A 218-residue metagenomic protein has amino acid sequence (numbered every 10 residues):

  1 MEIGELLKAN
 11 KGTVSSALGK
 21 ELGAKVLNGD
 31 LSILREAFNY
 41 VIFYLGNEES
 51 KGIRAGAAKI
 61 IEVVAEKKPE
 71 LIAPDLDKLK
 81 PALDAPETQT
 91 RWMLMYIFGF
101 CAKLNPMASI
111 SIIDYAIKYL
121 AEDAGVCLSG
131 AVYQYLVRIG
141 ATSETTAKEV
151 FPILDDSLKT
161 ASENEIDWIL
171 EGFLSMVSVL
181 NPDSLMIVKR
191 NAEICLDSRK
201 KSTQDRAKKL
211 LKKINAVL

Functional and structural regions predicted by a protein language model:
M1-A55, V63, V177, L196-L218: N-terminal alpha-helical scaffold/docking segments in eukaryotic complex subunits
M1-G12, R35-E49, D77-D84, D114-A124 (+2 more regions): HEAT/HEAT-like alpha-solenoid repeats
I3-G19, E49-K59, T88-M95, V126-Y133 (+1 more regions): HEAT-repeat alpha-solenoid elements in large eukaryotic scaffold proteins
K20, A24, N39, K59-I60 (+5 more regions): Residue-level signature of alpha-solenoid helical repeat scaffolds
E21-G29, V63-L71, D75, C101-N105 (+3 more regions): Residue-level signature of the C-terminal ends
L31-E36, E70-K78, M107-Y115, T145-I153 (+1 more regions): Short sequence/structural elements of tandem HEAT/ARM alpha-solenoid repeats
A82-A131: Hydrophobic, well-structured mid-protein blocks that either form specific transmembrane helices
I139-T142, S157-S202: Extended alpha-helical scaffolding segments
